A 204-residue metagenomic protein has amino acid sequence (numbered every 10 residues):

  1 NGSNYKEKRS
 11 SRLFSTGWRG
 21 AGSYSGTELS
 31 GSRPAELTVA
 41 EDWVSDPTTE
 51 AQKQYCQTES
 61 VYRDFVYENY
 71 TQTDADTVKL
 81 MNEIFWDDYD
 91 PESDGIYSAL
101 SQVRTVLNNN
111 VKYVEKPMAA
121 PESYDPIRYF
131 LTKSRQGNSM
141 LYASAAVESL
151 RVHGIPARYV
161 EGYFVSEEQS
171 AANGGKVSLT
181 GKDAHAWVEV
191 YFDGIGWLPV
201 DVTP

Functional and structural regions predicted by a protein language model:
N1-P204: Helix-boundary/low-complexity linker signature
